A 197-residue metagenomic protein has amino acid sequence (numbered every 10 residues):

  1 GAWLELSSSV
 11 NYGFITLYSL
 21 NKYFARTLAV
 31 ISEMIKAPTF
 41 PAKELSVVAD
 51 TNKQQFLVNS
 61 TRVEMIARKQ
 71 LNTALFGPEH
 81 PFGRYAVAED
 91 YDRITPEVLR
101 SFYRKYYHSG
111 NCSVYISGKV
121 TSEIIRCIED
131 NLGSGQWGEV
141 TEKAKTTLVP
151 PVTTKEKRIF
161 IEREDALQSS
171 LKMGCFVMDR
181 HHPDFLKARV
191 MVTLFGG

Functional and structural regions predicted by a protein language model:
G1-K143, P150, V177-D179, G196: Charge-rich, well-structured scaffold segments of protease-associated domains
T141-G197: His/Glu-based metal-binding/catalytic segments typifying zinc-dependent metallopeptidases
